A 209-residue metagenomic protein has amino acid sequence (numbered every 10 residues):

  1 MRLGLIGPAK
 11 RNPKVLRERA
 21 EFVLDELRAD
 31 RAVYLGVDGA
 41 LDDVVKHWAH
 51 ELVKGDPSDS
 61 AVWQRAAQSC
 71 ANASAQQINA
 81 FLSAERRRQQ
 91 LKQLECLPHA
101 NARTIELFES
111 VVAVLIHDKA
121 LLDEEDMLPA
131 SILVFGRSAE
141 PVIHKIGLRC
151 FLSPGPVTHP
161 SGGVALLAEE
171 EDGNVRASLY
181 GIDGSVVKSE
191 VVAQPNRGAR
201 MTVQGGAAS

Functional and structural regions predicted by a protein language model:
M1-V53, A66-S69, R86-L94, A100-A102 (+1 more regions): N-terminal active-site segment of His-dependent metallophosphoesterases
L5-P8, R31-D38, R65-A66, A73-L82 (+4 more regions): Active-site neighborhood of phospho(di)ester-bond hydrolases with catalytic His/Asp-centered motifs
R11-E21, L152-S209: Binuclear metal-dependent phosphoesterase catalytic core
L16, V44-K46, D126, K145-I146 (+1 more regions): Short, well-ordered secondary-structure micro-motifs
R28, R86-R88, F108-V111, L148 (+1 more regions): Short, solvent-exposed coil/turn segments at beta-strand boundaries
L52-S60: Acidic, Ser/Thr-rich peripheral helices and adjacent loops at domain boundaries
N79-P129: Active-site-proximal segments of metal-dependent phosphoesterases and phosphodiesterases across multiple
I116-S178: Conserved beta-sheet core of the metallophosphoesterase superfamily
